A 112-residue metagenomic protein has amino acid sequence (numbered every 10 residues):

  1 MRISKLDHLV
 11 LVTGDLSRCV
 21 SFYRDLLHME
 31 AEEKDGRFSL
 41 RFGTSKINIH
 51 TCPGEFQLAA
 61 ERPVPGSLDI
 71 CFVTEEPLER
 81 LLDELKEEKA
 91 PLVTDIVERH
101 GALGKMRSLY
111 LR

Functional and structural regions predicted by a protein language model:
M1, F38-S39, A59-R62, H100-G101: Short secondary-structure boundary/capping segments
M1-R2, L82-R112: Vicinal oxygen chelate
M1-S17, L68-I70: N-terminal beta-strand motif that seeds the catalytic metal site of vicinal oxygen chelate
V10-G54: Core segments of cupin and vicinal oxygen chelate
R18-C19, P77-L82: Short, conserved charged micro-motifs
E32, R62-V64, L103: A generic structural micro-feature
F38, L68, K105-L109: Short beta-strand micro-motifs in enzyme catalytic cores
A59-C71: Helix-adjacent hinge/juxtasegments
